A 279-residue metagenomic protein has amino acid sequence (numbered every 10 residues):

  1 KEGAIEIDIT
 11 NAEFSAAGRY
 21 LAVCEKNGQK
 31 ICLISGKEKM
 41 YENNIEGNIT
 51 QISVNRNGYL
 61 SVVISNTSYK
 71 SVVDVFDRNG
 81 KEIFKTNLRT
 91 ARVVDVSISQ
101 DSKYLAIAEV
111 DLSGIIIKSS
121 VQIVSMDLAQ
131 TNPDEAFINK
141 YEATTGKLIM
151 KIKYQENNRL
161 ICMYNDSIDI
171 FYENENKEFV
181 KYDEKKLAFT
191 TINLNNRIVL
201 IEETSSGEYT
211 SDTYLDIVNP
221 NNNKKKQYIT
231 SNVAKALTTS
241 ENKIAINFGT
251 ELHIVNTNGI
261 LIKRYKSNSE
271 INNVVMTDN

Functional and structural regions predicted by a protein language model:
K1, C24, C32-I34, V73-R78 (+4 more regions): Hydrophobic/aromatic beta-strand positions that recur at structurally equivalent sites within the blades
K1, F14-K26, I31-C32, N57-T67 (+6 more regions): Short beta-strand elements that form the blades of beta-propeller/WD-repeat-like and other beta-sheet-rich scaffold
E2-E109: Non-cytosolic head/periplasmic domains of membrane-anchored proteins
E2-I5, T10, K37-N44, K81-N87 (+4 more regions): A short beta-strand motif characteristic of beta-propeller blades
I7-G18, G47-R56, T90-Q100, E142-Q155 (+3 more regions): Repeated scaffold domains used in trafficking and secretory/extracellular systems, primarily beta-propellers
C32, E42, V63, S71 (+9 more regions): Generic domain-boundary/flexible-linker signal
Y69-M163, I168: Solenoidal tandem-repeat scaffolds enriched in leucines and small polar residues
F171-S267: Intrinsically disordered, low-complexity segments enriched in Gly and acidic/Ser/Thr residues that form flexible
